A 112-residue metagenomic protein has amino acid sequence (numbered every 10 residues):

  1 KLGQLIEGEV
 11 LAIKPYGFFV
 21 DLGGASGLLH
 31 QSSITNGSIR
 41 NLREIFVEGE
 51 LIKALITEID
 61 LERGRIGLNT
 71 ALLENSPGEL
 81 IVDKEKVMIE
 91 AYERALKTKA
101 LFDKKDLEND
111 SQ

Functional and structural regions predicted by a protein language model:
K1-Q112: Single-stranded RNA-binding regions, centering on S1/OB-family and related RNA-binding modules
